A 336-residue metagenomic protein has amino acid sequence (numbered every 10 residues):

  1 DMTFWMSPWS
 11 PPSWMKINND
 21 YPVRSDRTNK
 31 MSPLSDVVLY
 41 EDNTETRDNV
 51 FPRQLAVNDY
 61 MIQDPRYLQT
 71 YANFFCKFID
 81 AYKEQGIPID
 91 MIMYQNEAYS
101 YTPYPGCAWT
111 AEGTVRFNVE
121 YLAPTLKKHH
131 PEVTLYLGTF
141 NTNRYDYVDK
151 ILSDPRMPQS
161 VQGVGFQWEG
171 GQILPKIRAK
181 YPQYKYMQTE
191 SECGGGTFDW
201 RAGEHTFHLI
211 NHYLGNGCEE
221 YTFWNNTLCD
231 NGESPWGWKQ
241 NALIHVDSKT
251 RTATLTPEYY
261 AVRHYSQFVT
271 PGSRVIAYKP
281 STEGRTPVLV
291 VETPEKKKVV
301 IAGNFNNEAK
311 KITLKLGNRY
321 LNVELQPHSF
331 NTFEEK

Functional and structural regions predicted by a protein language model:
D1-D149, D154: Substrate-binding cleft and catalytic face of glycoside hydrolase catalytic domains, especially the flexible beta-alpha
D1-T3, Q85-M91, H130-T134, Q159-Q162 (+4 more regions): Loop/turn elements at helix/coil->beta-strand transitions in domains of secreted/extracellular proteins
F4, I92, V164, Y213 (+2 more regions): Conserved, mostly hydrophobic/aromatic
S10-W14, N96-Y101, N141-R144, Q167-Q172 (+4 more regions): Solvent-exposed loop/turn segments at secondary-structure junctions within structured extracellular/periplasmic domains
E132-L135, R156-D199: Glycoside hydrolase catalytic-domain groove-lining segments
K185-A261, A277-S281: Aromatic/acidic polysaccharide-binding cleft in carbohydrate-active enzymes
Q267-T270, Y278-G317, H328: Carbohydrate-binding surface patches
E324-K336: C-terminal beta-strand-rich structural cap/linker in extracellular carbohydrate-active enzymes
